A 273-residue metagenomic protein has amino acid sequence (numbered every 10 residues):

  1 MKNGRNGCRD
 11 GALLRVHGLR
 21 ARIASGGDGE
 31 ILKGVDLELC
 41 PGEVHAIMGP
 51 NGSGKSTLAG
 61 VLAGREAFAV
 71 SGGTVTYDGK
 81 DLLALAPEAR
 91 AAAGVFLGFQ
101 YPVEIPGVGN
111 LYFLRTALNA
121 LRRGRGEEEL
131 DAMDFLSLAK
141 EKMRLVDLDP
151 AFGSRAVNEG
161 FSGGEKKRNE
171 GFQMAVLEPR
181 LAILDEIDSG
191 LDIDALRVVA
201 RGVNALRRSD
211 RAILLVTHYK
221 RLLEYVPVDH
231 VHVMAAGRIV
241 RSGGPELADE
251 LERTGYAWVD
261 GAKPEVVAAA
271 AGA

Functional and structural regions predicted by a protein language model:
L14, L32-G34: Conserved structural motif at the start of ABC-family nucleotide-binding domains
M48-P50: The feature captures the beta-strand-to-loop junction immediately N-terminal to the Walker
T74-R90, N158: ABC ATPase NBD Q-loop/coupling interface
V103-R180: ABC-family P-loop ATPase nucleotide-binding domains
I183-I187, D194: Walker B catalytic motif
L196-S209: Helical segment within the ABC ATPase nucleotide-binding domain
H230, M234, R238-G261: Conserved beta-strand-loop-alpha-helix hinge in the C-terminal portion of ABC ATPase nucleotide-binding domains
